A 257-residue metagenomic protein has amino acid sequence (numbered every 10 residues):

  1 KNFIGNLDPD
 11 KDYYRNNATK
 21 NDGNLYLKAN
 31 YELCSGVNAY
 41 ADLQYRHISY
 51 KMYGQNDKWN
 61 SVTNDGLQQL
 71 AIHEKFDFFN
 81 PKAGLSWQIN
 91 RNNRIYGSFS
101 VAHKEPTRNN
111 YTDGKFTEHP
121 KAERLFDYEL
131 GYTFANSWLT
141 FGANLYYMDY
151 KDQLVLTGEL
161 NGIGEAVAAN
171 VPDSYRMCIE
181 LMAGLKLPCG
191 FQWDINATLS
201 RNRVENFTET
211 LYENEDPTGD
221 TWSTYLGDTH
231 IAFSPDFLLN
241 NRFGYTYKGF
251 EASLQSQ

Functional and structural regions predicted by a protein language model:
K1, A41-H47, G97-V101, A143-Y147 (+3 more regions): Transmembrane beta-barrel strands of outer-membrane/channel proteins
K1-N6, K51-N60, T107-K115, Q153-G162 (+2 more regions): Outer-membrane beta-barrel translocator domains and adjoining extracellular loop/strand segments of Gram-negative
K1-Q88, E105-P106: Signature of Gram-negative outer-membrane beta-barrel scaffolds
D8-N16, V62-I72, T112-H119, D127 (+3 more regions): Extracellular loop and loop/strand-boundary signature of outer-membrane beta-barrel proteins
Y13-D22, K51, A71-F78, P120-R124 (+3 more regions): Short sequence motifs at beta-strands and strand-loop junctions characteristic of Gram-negative outer-membrane
N21-A29, F79-A83, F126-L130, M177-L181 (+2 more regions): Hydrophobic, lipid-facing positions within transmembrane beta-strands of outer-membrane proteins
S35, Y147-D149, A169-Q257: Gram-negative outer-membrane beta-barrel transporters
Q88, R94-A102, K121-C189, T198 (+1 more regions): Membrane-embedded beta-barrel scaffold of Gram-negative outer-membrane proteins
